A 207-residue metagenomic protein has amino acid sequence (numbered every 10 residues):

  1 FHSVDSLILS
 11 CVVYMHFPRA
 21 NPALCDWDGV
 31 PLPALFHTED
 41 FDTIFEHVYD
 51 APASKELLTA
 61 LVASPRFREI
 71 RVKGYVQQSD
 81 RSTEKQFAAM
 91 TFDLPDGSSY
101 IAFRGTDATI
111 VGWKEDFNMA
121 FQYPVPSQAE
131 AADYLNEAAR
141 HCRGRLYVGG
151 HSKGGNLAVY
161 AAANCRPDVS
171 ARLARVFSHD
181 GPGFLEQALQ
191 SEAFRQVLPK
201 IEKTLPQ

Functional and structural regions predicted by a protein language model:
F1-E56: N-terminal low-complexity, Ser/Thr- and acidic-residue-enriched intrinsically disordered segments
V4, D96-S98, P199: Sequence-level motif detector for i,i+2 pairs with an aromatic at +2
L24, W113-D116, V176, S191: Surface-exposed beta-strand edges and their flanking turn/coil or helix-capping segments
V30, Q78, Q122, F194-V197: Short, surface-exposed, charged/polar-biased interaction segments
L32-P33, K55-L58, S170, R195-L198: Intrinsically disordered, low-complexity regions
D40-L146, D168-V169, L173: A conserved cap/lid and substrate-binding interface adjacent to the catalytic center of lipid-processing enzymes
V125-Q207: Serine-dependent carboxylesterase/thioesterase catalytic core of lipase-like alpha/beta-hydrolase/SGNH enzymes
